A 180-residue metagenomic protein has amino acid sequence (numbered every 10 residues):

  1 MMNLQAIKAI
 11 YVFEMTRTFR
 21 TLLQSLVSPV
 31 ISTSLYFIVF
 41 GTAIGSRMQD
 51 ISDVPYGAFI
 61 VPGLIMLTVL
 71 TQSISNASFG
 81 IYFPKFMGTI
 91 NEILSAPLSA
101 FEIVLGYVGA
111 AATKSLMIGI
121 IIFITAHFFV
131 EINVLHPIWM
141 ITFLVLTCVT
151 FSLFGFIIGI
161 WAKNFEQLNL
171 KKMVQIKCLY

Functional and structural regions predicted by a protein language model:
M1-Y180: Hydrophobic transmembrane alpha-helices and immediately adjacent juxtamembrane helices of multi-pass inner-membrane
